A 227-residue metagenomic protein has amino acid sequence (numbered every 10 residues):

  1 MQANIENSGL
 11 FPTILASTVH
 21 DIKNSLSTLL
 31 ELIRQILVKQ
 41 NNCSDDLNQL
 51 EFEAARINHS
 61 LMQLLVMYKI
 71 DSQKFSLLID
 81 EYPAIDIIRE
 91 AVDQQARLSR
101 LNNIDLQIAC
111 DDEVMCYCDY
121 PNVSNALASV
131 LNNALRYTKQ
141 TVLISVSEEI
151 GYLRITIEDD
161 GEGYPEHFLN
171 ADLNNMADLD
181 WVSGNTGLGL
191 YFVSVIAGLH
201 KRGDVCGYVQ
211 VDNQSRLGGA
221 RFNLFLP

Functional and structural regions predicted by a protein language model:
S17, D21-T28: Residue-level recognition of the "H+4" position in the DHp/HisKA helix of two-component sensor histidine kinases
T28-N42: Conserved C-terminal segment of the DHp
S72-L77, M115-C118: Conserved micro-motifs of the catalytic ATP-binding
D80-D93: A conserved beta-strand-to-alpha-helix junction within the catalytic ATP-binding
D80-Y82, D105-V114: Conserved catalytic submotifs in the C-terminal HATPase_c
T141-G151: Short beta-strand/loop element within the Bergerat-fold HATPase_c
E158-G184: Glycine-rich/acidic phosphate-handling loop/turn and adjacent ATP-lid/helix of nucleotide-binding kinase/ATPase domains
G198-S215: Glycine-rich ATP-binding loops of the HATPase_c
